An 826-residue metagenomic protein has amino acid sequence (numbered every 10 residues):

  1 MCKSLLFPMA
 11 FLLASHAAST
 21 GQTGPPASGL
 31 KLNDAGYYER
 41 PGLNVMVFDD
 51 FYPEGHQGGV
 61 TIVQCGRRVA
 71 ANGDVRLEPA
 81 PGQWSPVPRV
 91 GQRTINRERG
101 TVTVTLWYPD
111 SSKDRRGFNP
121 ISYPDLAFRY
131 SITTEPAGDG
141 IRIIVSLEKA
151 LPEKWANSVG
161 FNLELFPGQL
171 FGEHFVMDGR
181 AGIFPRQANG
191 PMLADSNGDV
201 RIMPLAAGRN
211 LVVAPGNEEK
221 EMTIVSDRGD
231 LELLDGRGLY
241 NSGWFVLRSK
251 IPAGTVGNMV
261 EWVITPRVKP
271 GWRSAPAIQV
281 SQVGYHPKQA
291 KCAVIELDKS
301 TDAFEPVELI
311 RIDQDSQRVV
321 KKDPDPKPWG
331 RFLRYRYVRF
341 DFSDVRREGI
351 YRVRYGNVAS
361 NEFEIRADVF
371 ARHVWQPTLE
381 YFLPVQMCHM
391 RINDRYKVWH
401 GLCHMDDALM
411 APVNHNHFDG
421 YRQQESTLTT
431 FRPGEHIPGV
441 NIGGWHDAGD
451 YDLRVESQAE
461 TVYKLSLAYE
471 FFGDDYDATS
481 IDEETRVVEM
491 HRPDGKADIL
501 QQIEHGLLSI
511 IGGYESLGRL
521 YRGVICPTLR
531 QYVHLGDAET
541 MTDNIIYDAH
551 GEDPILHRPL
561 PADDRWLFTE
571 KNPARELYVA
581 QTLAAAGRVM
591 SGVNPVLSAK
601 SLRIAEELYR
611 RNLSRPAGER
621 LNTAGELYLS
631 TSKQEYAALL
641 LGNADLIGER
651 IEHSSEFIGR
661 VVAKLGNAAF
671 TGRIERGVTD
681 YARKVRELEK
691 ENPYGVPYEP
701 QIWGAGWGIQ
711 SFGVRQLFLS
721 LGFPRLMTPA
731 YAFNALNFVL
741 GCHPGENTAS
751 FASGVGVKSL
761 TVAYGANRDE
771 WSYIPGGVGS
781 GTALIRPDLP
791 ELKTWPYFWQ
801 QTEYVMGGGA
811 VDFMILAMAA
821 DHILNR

Functional and structural regions predicted by a protein language model:
F7-S15: Bacterial N-terminal signal peptides
Q22-R97, G190, D195-R201, G208-N210 (+1 more regions): Beta-strand-rich N-terminal accessory domains
P26-G29, D34, S146-K220: Polysaccharide-binding surfaces and accessory modules of carbohydrate-active proteins
E78-A150: Extended, loop-rich substrate-binding clefts of extracytoplasmic carbohydrate-active enzymes
Q169-V176, G271-A290, S360-V398: Low-complexity, Pro/Ser/Thr- and charge-rich linker/hinge segments at domain boundaries
D199-E221, R228-D230, G238, V283 (+11 more regions): Aromatic (Trp/Tyr) and acidic
L205-W272, A820: Beta-strand-rich recognition/accessory modules
T485-Q502: Acidic, glycine-anchored loop motifs typical of Ca2+
